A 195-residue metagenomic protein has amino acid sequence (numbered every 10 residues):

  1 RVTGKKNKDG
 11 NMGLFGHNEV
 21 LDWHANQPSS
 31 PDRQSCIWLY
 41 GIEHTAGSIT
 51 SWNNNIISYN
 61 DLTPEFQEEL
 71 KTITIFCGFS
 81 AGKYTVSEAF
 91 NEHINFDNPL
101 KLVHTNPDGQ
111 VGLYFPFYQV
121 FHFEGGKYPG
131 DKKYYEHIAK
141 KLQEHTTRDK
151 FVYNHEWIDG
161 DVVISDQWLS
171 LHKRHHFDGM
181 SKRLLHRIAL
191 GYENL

Functional and structural regions predicted by a protein language model:
R1-D161, W168-L195: Non-heme Fe(II) oxygenase catalytic core, chiefly the N-lobe of the double-stranded beta-helix
